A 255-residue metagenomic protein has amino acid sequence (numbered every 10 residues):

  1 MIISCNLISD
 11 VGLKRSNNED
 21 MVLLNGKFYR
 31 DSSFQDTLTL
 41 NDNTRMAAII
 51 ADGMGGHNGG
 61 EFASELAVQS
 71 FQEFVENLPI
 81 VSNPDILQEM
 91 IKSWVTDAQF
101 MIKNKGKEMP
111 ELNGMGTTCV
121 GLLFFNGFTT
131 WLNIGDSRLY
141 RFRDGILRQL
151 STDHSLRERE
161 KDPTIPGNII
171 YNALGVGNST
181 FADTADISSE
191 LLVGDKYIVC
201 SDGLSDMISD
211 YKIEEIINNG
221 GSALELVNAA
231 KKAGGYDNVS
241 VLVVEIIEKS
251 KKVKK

Functional and structural regions predicted by a protein language model:
M1-K255: PP2C/PPM-type serine/threonine phosphatase catalytic domain
